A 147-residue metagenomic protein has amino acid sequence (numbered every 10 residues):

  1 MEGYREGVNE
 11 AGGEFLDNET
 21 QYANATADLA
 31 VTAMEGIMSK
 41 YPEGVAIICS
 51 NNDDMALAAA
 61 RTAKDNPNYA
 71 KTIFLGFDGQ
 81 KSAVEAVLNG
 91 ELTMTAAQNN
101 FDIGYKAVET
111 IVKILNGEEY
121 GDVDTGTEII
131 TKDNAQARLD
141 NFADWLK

Functional and structural regions predicted by a protein language model:
Y4, E19, A23-E85: Hydrophobic alpha-helical
E6-A11, N99-K147: Hinge/cleft segment of the Venus flytrap/periplasmic-binding protein
G7-E14, A33-K40, T62-N66, A86 (+4 more regions): Structured segments of extracytoplasmic/periplasmic soluble domains in secreted or envelope-associated proteins
E14-D17, K71, E91-L92: A generic structural signal for alpha->beta connector loops
D17-T20, F74, T95, I129: Conserved beta-strand scaffold positions in the cores of enzyme catalytic domains, especially in NTP/NDP-utilizing
I48, F74, L88, D102 (+1 more regions): Short glycine/serine/threonine-biased micro-segments
N89-F101: Short beta-strand elements at the ligand-binding edges of bilobed clamshell
